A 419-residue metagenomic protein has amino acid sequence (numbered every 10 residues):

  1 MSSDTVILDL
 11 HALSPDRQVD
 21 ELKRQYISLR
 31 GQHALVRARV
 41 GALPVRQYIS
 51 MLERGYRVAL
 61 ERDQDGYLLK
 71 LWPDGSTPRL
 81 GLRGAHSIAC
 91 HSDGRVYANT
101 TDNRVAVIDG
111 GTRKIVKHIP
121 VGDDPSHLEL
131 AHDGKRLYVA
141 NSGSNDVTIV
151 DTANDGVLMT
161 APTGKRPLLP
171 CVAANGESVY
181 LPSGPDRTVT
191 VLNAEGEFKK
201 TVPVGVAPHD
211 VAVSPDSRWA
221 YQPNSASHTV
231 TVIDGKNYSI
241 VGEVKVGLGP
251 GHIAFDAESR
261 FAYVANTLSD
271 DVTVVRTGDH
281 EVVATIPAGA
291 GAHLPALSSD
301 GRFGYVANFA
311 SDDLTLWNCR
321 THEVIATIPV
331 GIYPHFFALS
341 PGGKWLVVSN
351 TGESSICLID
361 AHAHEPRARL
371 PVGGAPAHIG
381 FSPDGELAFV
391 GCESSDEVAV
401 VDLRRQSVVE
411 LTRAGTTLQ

Functional and structural regions predicted by a protein language model:
M1-S2, P44-V45, T412-G415: Hydrophobic, helix-prone linear segments
M1-S3, K70, G251: Short, compositionally biased "basic patch" segments
S2-R30: An N-terminal amphipathic alpha-helical segment
L10-A12, H33-A38, A368, A377: Short, glycine/charged-rich beta-strand-loop motifs at protein surfaces that mediate ligand recognition and catalysis
S14-R17, Q64-L68, T417-L418: A short acidic, often aromatic-flanked loop/helix-cap motif at beta-alpha or helix-coil junctions that lines enzyme
E21-V58: Short, hydrophobic/π-rich interface segment
G55-S76: C-terminal edge-of-domain segments
P73-Q419: Predominantly soluble domains enriched in secretory-pathway, periplasmic, or organellar proteins
